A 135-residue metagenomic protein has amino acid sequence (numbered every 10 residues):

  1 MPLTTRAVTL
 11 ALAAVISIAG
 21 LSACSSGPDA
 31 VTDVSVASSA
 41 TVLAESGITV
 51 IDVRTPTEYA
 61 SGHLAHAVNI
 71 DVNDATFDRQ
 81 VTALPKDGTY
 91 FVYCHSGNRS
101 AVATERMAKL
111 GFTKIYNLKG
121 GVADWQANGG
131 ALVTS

Functional and structural regions predicted by a protein language model:
P2-I48, T57-T89, N98-S135: Rhodanese-like catalytic fold shared by cysteine-dependent sulfurtransferases and DSP/PTP-type phosphatases
V50-D52: Structural scaffold elements adjacent to functional motifs in cytosolic proteins
Y93: Short, surface-exposed ligand- or partner-binding patches at beta-edge/loop junctions that are enriched in aromatics
